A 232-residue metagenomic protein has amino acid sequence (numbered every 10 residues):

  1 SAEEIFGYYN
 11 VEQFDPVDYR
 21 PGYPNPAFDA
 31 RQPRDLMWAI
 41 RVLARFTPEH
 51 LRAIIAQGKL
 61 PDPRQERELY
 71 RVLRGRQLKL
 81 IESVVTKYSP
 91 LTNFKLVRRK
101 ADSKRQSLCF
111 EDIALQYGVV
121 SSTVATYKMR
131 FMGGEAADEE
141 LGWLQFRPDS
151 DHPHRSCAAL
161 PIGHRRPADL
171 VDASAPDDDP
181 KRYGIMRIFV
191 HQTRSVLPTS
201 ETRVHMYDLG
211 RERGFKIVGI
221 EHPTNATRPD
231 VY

Functional and structural regions predicted by a protein language model:
S1-L108, I113-Y117, T193-R194: C-terminal catalytic region of ATP-dependent kinase domains
V97, E111, R130-M132, R147-D149 (+4 more regions): A structural detector for beta-sheet-dominated domains
Q116-S121, E135-E140, A168-L170, T193-S200 (+1 more regions): Short, surface-exposed beta-strand/loop "edge" segments at domain boundaries and coil↔beta transitions
G118-D149, I188-V190: Extended low-complexity, serine/threonine- and proline-enriched intrinsically disordered segments
W143, C157-A159, E201-V204: Well-ordered beta-strand positions in beta-sheet-rich domains
F146-P148, T199, R211-Y232: A short, surface-exposed interaction/processing loop segment used at functional sites
D151-P176: Exposed aromatic-hydrophobic patches
A168-D208, K216-E221: Short, aromatic- and glycine-rich surface loops/edge beta-strands on solvent-exposed regions
